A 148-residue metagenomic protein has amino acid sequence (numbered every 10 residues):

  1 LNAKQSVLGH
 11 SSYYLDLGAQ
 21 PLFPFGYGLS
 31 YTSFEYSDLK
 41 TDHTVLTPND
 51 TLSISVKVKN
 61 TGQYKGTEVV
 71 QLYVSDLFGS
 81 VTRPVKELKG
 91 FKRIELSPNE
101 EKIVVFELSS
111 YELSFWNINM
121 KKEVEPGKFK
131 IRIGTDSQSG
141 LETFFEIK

Functional and structural regions predicted by a protein language model:
L1-T67, Y73, K130-G134, K148: Secreted, periplasmic, or luminal enzymes acting at the cell surface/secretory milieu
D42, G90-K92, M120: Short, conserved secondary-structure segments in the cores of folded domains
P48, P98, E125-P126: Surface-exposed loops/turns
T51-S53, E101-V105, G140-E142: Intrinsic-disorder/low-complexity, polar/charged segments enriched in Ser/Thr/Lys/Arg/Asp/Glu/Gln
Q63-S80, K86-L88: Short acidic, flexible loop segments centered on an aromatic residue
S80-W116: Intrinsically disordered, low-complexity Pro/Gly/Ser/Thr-rich segments with frequent PxxP/GP/PP motifs and embedded
S109-K148: Terminal connector regions
